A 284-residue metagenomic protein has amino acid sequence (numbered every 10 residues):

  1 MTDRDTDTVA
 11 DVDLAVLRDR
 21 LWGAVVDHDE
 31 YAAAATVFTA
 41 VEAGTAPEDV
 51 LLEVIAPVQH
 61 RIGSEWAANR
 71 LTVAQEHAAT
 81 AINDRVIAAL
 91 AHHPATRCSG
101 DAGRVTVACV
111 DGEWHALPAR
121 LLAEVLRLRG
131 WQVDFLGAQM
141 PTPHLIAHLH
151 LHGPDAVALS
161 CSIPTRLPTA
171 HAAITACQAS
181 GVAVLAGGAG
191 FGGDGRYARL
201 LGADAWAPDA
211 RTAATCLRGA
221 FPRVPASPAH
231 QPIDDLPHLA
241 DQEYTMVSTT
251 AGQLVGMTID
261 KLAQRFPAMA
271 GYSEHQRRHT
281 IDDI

Functional and structural regions predicted by a protein language model:
M1-A95, Q253-I284: Long amphipathic alpha-helical segments
A46, Q132, A183, D204: Residue-level detector of anion-binding/catalytic polar loops
G103-T106: Conserved hydrophobic helix-helix packing surfaces used for dimerization/oligomerization
C109-L117: Active-site-adjacent loop and "lid" segments of alpha/beta metabolic enzymes
R120-D134: Short helix-loop-beta junction
R127, F135, M140-Y197: Cofactor-cradling patches in redox/metallo enzymes
A189-H238: Peripheral docking tails and interdomain loops at the edges of cofactor- or intermediate-handling domains
A226-Y272: Amphipathic alpha-helical blocks and their helix-capping loop/short-beta junctions
